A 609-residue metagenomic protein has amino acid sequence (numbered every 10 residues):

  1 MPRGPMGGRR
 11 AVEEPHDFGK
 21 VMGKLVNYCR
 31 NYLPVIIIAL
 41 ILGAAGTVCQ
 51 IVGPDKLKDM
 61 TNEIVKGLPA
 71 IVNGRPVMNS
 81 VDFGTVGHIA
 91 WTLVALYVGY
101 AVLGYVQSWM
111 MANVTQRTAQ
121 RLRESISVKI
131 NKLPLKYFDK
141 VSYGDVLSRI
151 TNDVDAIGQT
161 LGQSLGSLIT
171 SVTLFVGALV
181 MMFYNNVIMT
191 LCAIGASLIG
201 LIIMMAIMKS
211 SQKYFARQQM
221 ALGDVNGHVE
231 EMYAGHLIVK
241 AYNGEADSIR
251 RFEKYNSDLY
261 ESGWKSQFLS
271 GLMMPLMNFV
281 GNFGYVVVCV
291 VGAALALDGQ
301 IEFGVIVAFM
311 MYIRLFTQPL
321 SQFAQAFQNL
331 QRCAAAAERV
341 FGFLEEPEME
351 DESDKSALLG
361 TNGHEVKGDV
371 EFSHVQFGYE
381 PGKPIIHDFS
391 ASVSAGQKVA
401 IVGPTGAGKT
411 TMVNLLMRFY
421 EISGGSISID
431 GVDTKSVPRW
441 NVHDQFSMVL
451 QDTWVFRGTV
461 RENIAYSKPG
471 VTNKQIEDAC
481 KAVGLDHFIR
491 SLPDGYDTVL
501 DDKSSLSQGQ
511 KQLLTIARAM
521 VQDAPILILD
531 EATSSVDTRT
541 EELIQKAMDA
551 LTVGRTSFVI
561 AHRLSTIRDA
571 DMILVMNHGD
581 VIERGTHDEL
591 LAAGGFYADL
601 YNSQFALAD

Functional and structural regions predicted by a protein language model:
R3-E13, Q116, E124-S148, N152-V154 (+8 more regions): Short intracellular "coupling" helices and adjacent cytoplasmic loop segments at the cytosolic face of multi-pass
K20-V21, C29, M111-A112, N131-F175 (+1 more regions): Juxtamembrane loop-to-helix connectors within ABC transporter transmembrane domains
G23-V26, P34-D59, L93, S108-A112 (+4 more regions): Alpha-helical segments in transporter systems
N31, L135-K136, N152-L161, L165 (+5 more regions): An intracellular "coupling" helix at the cytosolic face of ABC transporter transmembrane type-1 domains
N31, V35-V48, Q163-R217, V288-I301 (+1 more regions): Transmembrane helices of ABC transporter permease
I36-L103, F183-I188, G299-F303: Transmembrane helix-loop-helix hairpins at lipid-water interfaces of multipass membrane proteins, especially the type-1
M181-G195, K265-E338, F343-L344: Helix-loop-helix
L358-D609: ABC-type nucleotide-binding domain
